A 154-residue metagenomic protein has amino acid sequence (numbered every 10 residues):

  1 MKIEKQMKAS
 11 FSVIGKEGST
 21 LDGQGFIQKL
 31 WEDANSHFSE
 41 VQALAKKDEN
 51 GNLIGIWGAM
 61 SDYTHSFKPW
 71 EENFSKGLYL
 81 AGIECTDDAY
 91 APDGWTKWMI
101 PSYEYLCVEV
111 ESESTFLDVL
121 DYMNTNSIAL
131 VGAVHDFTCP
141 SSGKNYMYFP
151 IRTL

Functional and structural regions predicted by a protein language model:
M1-L154: A solvent-exposed interaction/effector surface
